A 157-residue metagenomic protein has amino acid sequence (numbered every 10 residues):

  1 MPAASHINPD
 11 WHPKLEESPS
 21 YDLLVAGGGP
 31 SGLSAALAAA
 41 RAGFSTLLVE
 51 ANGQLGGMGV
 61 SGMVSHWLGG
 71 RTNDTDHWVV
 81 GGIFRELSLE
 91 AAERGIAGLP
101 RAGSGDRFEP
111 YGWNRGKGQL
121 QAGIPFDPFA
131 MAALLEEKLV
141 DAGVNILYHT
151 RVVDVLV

Functional and structural regions predicted by a protein language model:
M1-K14: Extended, non-globular alpha-helical segments
P2-S5, S20, A38, F44-S45 (+1 more regions): Conserved N-terminal/central alpha/beta ligand/cofactor-binding core
D10-H12, L33, L139-V144: Intrinsically disordered, low-complexity segments enriched in polar/charged residues with Gly/Pro, especially when
D10-W11, P30, D106-Y111: Short, flexible segments with low predicted structural confidence
W11-H12, V25, G32, N73 (+1 more regions): Residues at structural and domain junctions
L15-S31, L47: Beta1/beta-strand and adjacent pyrophosphate-binding region of the FAD-binding site in flavoprotein oxidoreductases
S31, A35-A40: Small-residue (primarily alanine) positions within well-ordered alpha-helices, especially packing/interaction faces
